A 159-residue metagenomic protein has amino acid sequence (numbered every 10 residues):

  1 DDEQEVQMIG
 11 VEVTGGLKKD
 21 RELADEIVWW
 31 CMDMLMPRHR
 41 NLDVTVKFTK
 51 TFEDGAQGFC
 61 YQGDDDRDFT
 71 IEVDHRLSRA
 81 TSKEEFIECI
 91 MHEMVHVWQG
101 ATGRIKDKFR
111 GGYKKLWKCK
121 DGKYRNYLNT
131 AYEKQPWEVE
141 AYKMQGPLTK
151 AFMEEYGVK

Functional and structural regions predicted by a protein language model:
D1-Q7: Short, Lys/Arg-enriched N-terminal segments with co-localized hydrophobic residues within the first ~10-30 amino acids
Q7-D66: Auxiliary, metal-adjacent structural segments of Zn-dependent hydrolase domains
K18, E22, T81-E85, C89 (+1 more regions): Soluble non-cytosolic domains of exported or imported proteins
I27, C31-M34, W98, M144 (+1 more regions): Short alpha-helical scaffold segments that flank and stabilize functional sites
T51-E84, G100-A101: Active-site scaffold of zinc-dependent metalloenzymes
E84, R104-K159: Metalloprotease/metallohydrolase-associated module, dominated by Zn2+-dependent proteases
E88-A101, A141: Active-site recognition of the HExxH zinc-binding catalytic motif
